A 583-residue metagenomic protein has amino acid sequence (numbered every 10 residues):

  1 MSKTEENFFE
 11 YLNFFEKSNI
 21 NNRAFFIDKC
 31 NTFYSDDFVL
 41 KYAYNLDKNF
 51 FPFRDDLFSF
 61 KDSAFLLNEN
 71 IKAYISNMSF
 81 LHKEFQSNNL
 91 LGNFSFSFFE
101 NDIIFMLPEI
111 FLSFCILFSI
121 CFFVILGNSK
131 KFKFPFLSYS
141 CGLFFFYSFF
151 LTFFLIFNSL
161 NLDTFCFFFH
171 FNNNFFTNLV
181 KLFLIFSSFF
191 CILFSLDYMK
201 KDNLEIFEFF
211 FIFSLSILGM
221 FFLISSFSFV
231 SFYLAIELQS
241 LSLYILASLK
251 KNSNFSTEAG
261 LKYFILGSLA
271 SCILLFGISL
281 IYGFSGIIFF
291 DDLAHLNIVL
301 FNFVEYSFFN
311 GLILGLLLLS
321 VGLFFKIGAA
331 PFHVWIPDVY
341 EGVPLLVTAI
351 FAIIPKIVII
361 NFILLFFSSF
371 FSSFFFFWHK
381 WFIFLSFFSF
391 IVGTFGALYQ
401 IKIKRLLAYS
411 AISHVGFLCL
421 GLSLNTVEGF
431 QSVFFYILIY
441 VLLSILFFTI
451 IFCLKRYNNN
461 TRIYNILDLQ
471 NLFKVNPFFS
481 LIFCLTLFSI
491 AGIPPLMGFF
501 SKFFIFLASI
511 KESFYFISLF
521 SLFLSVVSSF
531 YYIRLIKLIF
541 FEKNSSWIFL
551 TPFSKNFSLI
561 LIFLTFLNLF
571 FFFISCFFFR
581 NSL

Functional and structural regions predicted by a protein language model:
S2-K17, R23, N31, K41-Y42 (+3 more regions): Alpha-helical transmembrane segments of multi-pass membrane proteins predominantly involved in bioenergetics
